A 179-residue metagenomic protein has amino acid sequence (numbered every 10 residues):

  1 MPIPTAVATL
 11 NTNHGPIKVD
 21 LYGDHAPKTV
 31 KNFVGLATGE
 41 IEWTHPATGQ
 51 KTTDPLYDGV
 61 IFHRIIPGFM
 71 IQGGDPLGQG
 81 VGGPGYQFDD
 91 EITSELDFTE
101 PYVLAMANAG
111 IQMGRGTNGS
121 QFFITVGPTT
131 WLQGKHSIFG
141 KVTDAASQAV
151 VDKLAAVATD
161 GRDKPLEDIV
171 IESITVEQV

Functional and structural regions predicted by a protein language model:
M1-V179: Cyclophilin-like peptidyl-prolyl cis-trans isomerases
